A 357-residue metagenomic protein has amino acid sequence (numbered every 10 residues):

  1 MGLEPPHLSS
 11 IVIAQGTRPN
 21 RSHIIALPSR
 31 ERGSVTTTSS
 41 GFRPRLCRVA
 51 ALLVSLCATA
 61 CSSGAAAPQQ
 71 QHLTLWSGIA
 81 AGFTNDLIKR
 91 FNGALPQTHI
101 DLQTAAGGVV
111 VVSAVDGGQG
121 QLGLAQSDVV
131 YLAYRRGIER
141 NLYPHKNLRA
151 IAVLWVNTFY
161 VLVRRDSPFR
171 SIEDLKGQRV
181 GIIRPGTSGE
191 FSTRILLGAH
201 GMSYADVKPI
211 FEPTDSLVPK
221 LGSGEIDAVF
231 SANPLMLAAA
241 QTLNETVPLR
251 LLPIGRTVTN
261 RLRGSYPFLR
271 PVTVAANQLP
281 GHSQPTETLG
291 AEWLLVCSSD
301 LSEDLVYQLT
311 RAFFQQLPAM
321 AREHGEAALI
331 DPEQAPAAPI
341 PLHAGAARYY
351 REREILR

Functional and structural regions predicted by a protein language model:
S22, P28-A50: Bacterial N-terminal signal peptides that target proteins for export
T59-A60: C-terminal motif of bacterial Sec signal peptides marking the signal peptidase cleavage site
Q69-L102, N157-S223, P336, I340-G345: Bilobed "Venus flytrap"/periplasmic-binding protein-like clamshell domains and structurally analogous long
Q70, A106-V110, G117, H145-L148 (+3 more regions): Extracytoplasmic
G120-V156, D166, P234-L237: Acidic, polar ligand-binding/catalytic clefts
S127-V129, G137-I138, S167, S203-V296 (+1 more regions): Pocket-lining segment of extracytoplasmic ligand-binding domains
Q284-R357: Segments of small-molecule ligand-sensing domains
